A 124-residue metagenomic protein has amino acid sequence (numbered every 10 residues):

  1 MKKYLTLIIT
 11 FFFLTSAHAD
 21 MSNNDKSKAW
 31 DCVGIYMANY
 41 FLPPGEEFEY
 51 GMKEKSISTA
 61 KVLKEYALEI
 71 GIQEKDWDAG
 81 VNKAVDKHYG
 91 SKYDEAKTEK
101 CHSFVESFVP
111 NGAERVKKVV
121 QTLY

Functional and structural regions predicted by a protein language model:
Y4-T15: Sec-dependent N-terminal signal peptides
T6, M37-A38, E106: Residue-level marker of positions within ordered structural domains that often coincide with functionally constrained
A17-A19: Boundary at the C-terminal end of the N-terminal hydrophobic targeting segment
M21-I72: Short N-proximal segments of mature Sec-exported proteins
Y50-Y124: Compact alpha-helical subdomains of small soluble proteins
